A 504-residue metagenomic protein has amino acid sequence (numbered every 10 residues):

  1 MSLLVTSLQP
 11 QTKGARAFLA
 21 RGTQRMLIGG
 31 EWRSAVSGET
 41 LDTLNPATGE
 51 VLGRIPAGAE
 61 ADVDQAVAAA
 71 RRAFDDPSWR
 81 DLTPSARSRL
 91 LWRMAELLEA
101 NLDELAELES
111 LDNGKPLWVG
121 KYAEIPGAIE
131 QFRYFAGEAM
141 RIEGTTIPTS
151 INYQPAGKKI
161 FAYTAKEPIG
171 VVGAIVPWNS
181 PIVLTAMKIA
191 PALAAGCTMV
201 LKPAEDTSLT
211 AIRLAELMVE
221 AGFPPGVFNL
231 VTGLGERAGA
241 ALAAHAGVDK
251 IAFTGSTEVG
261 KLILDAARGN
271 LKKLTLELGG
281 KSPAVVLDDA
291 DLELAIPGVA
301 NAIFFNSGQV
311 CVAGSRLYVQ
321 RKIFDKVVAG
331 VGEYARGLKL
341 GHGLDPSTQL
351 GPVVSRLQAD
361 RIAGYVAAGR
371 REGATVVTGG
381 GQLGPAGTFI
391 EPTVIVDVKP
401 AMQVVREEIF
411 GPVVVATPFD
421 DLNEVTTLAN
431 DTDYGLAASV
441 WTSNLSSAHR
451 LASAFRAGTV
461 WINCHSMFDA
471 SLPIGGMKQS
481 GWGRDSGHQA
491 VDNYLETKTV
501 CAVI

Functional and structural regions predicted by a protein language model:
M1-T48, A73, Y134: Hydrophobic face of amphipathic alpha-helices that form TPR/SEL1-like repeat modules and related alpha-solenoid
G49, R87, E109, F132 (+10 more regions): Residue-level signal for inorganic ion chemistry
E50-G53, V248, V285, K339-L340 (+4 more regions): Conserved C-terminal structural/oligomerization subdomain of aldehyde/semialdehyde dehydrogenase
V51-G58, D75-W79, G173-A174, A284-L287 (+5 more regions): Short, well-ordered beta-strand elements within core beta-sheets of diverse protein domains
L52-E143: Glycine-rich loop-to-alpha-helix module at the N-terminal edge of alpha/beta enzyme cores
F74, S78, A95-L102, A106 (+19 more regions): Structural signal for hydrophobic packing residues in well-ordered secondary-structure cores of soluble enzyme domains
E143-L294, Y318, F419: Rossmann-like NAD(P) dinucleotide-binding subdomain of oxidoreductase/dehydrogenase enzymes
K250, E258-K399, L428, I462: ALDH superfamily catalytic-core signature
